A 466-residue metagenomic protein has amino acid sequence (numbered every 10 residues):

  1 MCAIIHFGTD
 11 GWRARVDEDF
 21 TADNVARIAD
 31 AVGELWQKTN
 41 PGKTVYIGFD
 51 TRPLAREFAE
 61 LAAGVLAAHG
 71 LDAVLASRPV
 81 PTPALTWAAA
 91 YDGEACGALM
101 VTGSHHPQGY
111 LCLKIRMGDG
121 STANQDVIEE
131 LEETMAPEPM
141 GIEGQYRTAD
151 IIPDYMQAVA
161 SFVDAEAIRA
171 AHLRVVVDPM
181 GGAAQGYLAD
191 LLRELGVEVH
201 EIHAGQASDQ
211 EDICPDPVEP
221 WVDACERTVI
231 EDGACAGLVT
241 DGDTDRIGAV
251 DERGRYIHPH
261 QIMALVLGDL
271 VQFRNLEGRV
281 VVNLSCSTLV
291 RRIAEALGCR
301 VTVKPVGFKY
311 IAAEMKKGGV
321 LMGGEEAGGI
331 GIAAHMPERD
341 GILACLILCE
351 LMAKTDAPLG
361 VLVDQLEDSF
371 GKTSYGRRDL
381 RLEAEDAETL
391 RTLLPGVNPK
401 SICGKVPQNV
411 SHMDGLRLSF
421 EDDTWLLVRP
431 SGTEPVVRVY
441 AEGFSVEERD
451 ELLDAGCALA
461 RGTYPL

Functional and structural regions predicted by a protein language model:
M1-C2, D19, L111-D232: Gly/Ser/Thr-enriched, mixed-charge loops and adjacent short helices that form phosphate/oxyanion-binding elements
M1-H69, Q145-V175: An N-terminal, well-structured beta->alpha segment
D10, I47, L85, L99 (+11 more regions): Buried hydrophobic positions in well-ordered alpha/beta secondary-structure cores of metabolic enzymes
E34, V45-Y110, L191-V250: N-terminal small/polar loop signature for handling phosphorylated ligands or for N-terminal nucleophile
S77, E130-Q157, E252-G324, I330-G331: Proline/glycine-rich low-complexity loops and linkers
I115-G118, G248-E252, I332-A333: Short beta-strand-to-turn element immediately C-terminal to the catalytic PLP-Schiff-base lysine in fold type I
N124, E201-H203, R255-R274, G341-C349: Gly/Ser/Thr-rich active-site loops/lids in small-molecule metabolic enzymes that frequently grip phosphoryl groups
A236, L276-L466: Phosphate-binding and adjacent anionic-ligand microenvironments
